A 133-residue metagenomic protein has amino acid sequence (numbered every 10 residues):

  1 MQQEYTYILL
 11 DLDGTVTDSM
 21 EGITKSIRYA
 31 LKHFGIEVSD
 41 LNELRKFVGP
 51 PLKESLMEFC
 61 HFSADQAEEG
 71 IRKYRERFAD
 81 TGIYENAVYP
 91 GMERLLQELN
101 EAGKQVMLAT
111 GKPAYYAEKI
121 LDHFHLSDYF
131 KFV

Functional and structural regions predicted by a protein language model:
M1-K46, C60: Active-site neighborhood of HAD-like aspartate-dependent phosphohydrolases
E4-T6, D80-L108, A114-K119: Short, acidic loop-to-helix structural element flanking the phosphoryl-transfer center in phosphate-processing enzymes
G22, P51-E54, R94, Y115-Y116: Short alpha-helical
A30, P51-A64, I120: Helix-loop "lid/cap" segments that line or gate small-molecule binding pockets
E37-E43, S63-R72, Y129: Short, surface-exposed acidic
F47, P51, A87-G91, K112 (+1 more regions): Short beta->alpha linker loops
M57-R94: Metal-dependent phosphoesterase signature
A114-V133: Substrate-recognition "cap/lid" segment bordering the active-site pocket of phosphatases
